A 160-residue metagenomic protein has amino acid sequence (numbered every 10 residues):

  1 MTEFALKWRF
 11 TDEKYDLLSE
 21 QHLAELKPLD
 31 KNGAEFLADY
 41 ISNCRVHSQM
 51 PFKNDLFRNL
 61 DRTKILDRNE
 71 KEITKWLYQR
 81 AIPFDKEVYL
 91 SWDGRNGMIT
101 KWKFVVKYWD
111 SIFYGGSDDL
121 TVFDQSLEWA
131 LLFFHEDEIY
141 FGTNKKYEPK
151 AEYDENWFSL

Functional and structural regions predicted by a protein language model:
M1-L160: Structured alpha/beta or helical-core interaction and ligand-binding surfaces enriched in interleaved
